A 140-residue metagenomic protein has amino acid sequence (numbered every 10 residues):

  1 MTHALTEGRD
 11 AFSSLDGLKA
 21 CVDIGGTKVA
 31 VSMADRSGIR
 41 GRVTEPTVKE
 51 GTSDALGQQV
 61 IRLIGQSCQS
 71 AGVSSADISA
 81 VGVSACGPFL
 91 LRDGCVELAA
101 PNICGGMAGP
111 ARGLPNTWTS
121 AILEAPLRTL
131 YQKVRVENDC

Functional and structural regions predicted by a protein language model:
T2-F12: A short, basic/flexible loop-to-alpha-helix module at the beginning of a structural domain
D10, S14-Q58, R62, L98: Short glycine-rich, Thr/Ser-proximal phosphate-binding strand/loop in the N-terminal lobe of ATP-dependent enzymes
S14, V73-I78: Short helix-terminating capping/connector loops at secondary-structure junctions
K19-D23, D77-G82, R135: Short glycine-aspartate micro-motif
T27, C86-F89: Short glycine-rich anion-binding loops that position phosphate/pyrophosphate groups of nucleotides and phosphorylated
E50-S53, G57-I61, S79, F89-C140: Glycine-rich phosphate-binding loop and adjoining helix at the ATP-binding site of ATP-dependent phosphoryl-transfer
L63, S67-A71: Stable alpha-helical structural segments in soluble proteins, enriched in small hydrophobic residues
